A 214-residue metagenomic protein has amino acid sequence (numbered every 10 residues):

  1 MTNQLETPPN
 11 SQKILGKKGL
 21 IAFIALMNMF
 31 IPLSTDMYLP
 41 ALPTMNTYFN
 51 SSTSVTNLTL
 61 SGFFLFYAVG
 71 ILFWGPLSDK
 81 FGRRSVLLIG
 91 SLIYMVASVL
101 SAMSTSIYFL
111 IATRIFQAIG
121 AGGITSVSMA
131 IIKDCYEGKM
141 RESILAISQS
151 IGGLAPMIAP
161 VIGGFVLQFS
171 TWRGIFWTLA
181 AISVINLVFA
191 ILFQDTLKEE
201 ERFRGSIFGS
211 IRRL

Functional and structural regions predicted by a protein language model:
E6-K13, K198-L214: Juxtamembrane intracellular "pre-TM" segments in multi-pass secondary transporters
G19-T53, W74: Extracytoplasmic
D36, F64-L72, P156-M157: Residue-level signature of mid-helix packing/kink "hotspots" within the transmembrane helices of 12-pass Major
N50, G82, M103-F109, G120 (+1 more regions): Helix-breaking motifs and short loop linkers at transmembrane-helix boundaries and internal kinks in secondary membrane
V69-Y108: Conserved MFS/SLC helix-loop-helix module at the cytosolic interface between two early adjacent transmembrane helices
F109, A146-I191, L214: Helix-loop-helix hairpin linking two adjacent transmembrane segments in secondary transporters
T113-L154: Cytoplasmic helix-loop-helix junction between adjacent transmembrane helices in 12-TM secondary transporters
L187-F203: Helix-loop junctions on the cytosolic side of multi-pass membrane transporters, especially the intracellular loop
